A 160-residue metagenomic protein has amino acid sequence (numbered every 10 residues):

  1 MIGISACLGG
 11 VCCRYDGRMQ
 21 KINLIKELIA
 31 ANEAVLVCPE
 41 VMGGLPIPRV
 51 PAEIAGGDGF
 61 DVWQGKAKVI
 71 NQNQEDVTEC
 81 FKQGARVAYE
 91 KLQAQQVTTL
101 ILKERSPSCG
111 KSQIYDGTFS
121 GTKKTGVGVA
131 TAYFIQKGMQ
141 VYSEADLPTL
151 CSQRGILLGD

Functional and structural regions predicted by a protein language model:
M1-G3: Extreme N-terminal starter segment of soluble prokaryotic enzymes
S5-R18: Active-site loop/lid in soluble adenylation, ligation, and acyl-transfer enzymes
C12-Y15, M42, F60-K91, T122-D160: Divalent-metal-activated hydrolytic enzyme cores
R18, Y115-G121: Short glycine-enriched, charge-decorated loop/helix-capping segments at active-site entrances that position
Q20-I70: Short, surface-exposed acidic-centric catalytic microdomains
G44-L45, P107-G110: Short, active-site-adjacent cap segments at secondary-structure transitions
T98: Short acidic/polar active-site loop segments enriched in Thr and Asp
K103-S106, D146: Short, well-ordered beta-to-alpha junction loops that form the rim of enzyme active sites and present histidine/acidic
